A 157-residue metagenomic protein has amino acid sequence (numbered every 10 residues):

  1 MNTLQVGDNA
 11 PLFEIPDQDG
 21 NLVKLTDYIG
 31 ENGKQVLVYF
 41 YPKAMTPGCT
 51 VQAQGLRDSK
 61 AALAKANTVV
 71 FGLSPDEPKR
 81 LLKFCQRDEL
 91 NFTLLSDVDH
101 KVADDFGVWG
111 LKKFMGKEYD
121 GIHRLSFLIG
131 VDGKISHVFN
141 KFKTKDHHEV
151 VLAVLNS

Functional and structural regions predicted by a protein language model:
M1-S157: Chalcogenol-based redox active-site neighborhoods
